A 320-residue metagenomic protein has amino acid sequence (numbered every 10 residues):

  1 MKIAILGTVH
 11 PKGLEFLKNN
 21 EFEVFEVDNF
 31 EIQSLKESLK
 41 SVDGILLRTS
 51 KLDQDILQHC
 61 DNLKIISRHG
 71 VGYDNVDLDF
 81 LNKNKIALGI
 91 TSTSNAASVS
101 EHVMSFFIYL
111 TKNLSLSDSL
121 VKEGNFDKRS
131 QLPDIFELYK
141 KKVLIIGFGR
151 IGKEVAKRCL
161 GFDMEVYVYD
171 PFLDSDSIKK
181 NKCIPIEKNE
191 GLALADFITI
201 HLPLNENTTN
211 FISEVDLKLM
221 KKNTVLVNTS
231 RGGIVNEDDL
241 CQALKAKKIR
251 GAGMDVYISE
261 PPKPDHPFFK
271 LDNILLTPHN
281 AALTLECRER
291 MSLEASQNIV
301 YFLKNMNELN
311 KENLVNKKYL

Functional and structural regions predicted by a protein language model:
M1-V42, D163-Y167, D176, K318-L320: N-terminal glycine-/charge-rich "phosphate-binding" loop or analogous flexible N-terminal tail
L6, R48, H69, H201-P203 (+1 more regions): Short, well-ordered coil/turn residues at beta-beta hairpins and beta-strand->alpha-helix junctions within
D43-K122: Phosphate/diphosphate ligand-binding glycine-rich loop within oxidoreductases
D53-L57, F172-P267: Rossmann-like adenosine-cofactor binding region
L63, Y139-K142, E214, N223: Phosphate-coordination loops involved in phosphoryl transfer and adenosine-cofactor binding
L88, N223-L320: Rossmann-like dinucleotide-binding domain for NAD(H)/NADP(H)
S92-K142, E154-K157, N310-N313: Phosphate-binding beta-alpha-beta segment of Rossmann-like dinucleotide-binding domains, i.e., the NAD(P)
F148-G149: Glycine-rich Rossmann-fold phosphate-binding loop(s) that bind the pyrophosphate of adenine dinucleotide cofactors
